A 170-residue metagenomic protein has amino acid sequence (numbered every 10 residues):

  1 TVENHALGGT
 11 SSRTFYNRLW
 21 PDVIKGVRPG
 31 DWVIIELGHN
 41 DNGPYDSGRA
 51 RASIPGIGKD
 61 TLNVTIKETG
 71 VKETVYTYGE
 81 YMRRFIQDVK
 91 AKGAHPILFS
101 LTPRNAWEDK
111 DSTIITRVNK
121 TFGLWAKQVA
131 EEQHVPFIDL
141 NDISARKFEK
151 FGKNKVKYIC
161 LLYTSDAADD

Functional and structural regions predicted by a protein language model:
T1-V2, I97: Intrinsic structural disorder
V2-T10: A short beta-strand-loop structural module common to alpha/beta enzyme folds
T10-S11, N40: Gly/Ser/Thr-rich beta-alpha loop segments that engage phosphate groups in nucleotides
S12-V23: Charged, often glycine-rich, active-site loop that binds/positions anionic groups
Y16-N17, R117, A168: Short amphipathic alpha-helical surface micro-motifs
P21-L162: Alpha-helical cap/lid subdomain in secreted, periplasmic, or secretory-pathway luminal O-acyl-processing enzymes
Y163-D170: Conserved small/polar residues in nucleotide/adenosyl-binding loops
